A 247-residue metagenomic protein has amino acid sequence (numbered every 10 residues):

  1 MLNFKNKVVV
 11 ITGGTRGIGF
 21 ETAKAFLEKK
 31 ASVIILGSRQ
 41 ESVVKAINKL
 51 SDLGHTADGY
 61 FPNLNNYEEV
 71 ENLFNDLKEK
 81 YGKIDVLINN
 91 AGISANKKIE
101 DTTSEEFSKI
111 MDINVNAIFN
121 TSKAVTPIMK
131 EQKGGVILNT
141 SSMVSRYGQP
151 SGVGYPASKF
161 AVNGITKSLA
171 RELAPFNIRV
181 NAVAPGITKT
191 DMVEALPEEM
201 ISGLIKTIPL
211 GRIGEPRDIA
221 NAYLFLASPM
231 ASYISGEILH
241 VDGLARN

Functional and structural regions predicted by a protein language model:
T15-G17: Conserved glycine-rich cofactor-binding loop
Q40, F61-N72, S104, R217-D218: The beta1-alpha1 cofactor-binding region of Rossmann-like NAD(H)/NADP(H)-dependent oxidoreductases
K98-I99, E106-S108, V193, L204: Substrate-binding pocket helix/loop in short-chain dehydrogenase/reductase
S122, S158, T166: Active-site helix of classical SDR
P127, R171-P175, S232: Alpha-helical segment proximal to the catalytic Tyr-Lys
S142: Residue(s) in the substrate-gating loop at a strand-loop-helix junction that position the organic substrate next
Y147, L224, S235-N247: Short C-terminal tail/terminal secondary-structure segment of NAD(P)H-dependent dehydrogenase/reductase domains
